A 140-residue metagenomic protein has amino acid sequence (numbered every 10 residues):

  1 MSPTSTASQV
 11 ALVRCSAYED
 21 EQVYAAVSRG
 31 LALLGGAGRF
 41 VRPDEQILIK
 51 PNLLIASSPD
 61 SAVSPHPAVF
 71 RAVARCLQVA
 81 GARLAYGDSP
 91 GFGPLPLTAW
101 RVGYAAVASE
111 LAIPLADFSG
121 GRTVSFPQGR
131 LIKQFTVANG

Functional and structural regions predicted by a protein language model:
M1-G140: N-terminal and secondary-structure boundary signal
